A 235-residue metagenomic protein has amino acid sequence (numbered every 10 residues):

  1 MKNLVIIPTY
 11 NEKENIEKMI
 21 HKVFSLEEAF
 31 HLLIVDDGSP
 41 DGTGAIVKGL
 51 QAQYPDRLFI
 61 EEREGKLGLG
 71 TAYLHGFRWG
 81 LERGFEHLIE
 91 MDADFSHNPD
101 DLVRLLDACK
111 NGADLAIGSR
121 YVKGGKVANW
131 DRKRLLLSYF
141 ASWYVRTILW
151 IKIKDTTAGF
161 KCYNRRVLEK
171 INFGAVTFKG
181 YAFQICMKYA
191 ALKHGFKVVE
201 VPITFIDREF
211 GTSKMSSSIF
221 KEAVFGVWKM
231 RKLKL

Functional and structural regions predicted by a protein language model:
K2-L4, H31, C186: Cell-envelope/extracellular polymer assembly enzymes that use nucleotide-activated donors
I7, A29-S39, E61-E62, M91: Short beta-strand/loop segment that forms part of the nucleotide-sugar
I7-H21, G38: Active-site beta-to-alpha loop of glycosyltransferases that engages the nucleotide-sugar donor
E14-K18, D41-L50: Acidic helix N-cap motif at the loop->helix transition within catalytic regions of sugar-transfer enzymes
H21-F30: Short, acidic, metal-binding catalytic loop of nucleotide-sugar glycosyltransferases
D36-A45, F95: A conserved acidic beta->alpha catalytic loop
E61-E82, H87, P99-Y181, R208-F225: Acceptor/aglycone-binding surface of glycosyltransferases and processive sugar-polymer synthases
I151-K152, A175-K179, K188-F205: Catalytic donor-sugar/metal-binding loop of nucleotide-sugar-dependent glycosyltransferases
